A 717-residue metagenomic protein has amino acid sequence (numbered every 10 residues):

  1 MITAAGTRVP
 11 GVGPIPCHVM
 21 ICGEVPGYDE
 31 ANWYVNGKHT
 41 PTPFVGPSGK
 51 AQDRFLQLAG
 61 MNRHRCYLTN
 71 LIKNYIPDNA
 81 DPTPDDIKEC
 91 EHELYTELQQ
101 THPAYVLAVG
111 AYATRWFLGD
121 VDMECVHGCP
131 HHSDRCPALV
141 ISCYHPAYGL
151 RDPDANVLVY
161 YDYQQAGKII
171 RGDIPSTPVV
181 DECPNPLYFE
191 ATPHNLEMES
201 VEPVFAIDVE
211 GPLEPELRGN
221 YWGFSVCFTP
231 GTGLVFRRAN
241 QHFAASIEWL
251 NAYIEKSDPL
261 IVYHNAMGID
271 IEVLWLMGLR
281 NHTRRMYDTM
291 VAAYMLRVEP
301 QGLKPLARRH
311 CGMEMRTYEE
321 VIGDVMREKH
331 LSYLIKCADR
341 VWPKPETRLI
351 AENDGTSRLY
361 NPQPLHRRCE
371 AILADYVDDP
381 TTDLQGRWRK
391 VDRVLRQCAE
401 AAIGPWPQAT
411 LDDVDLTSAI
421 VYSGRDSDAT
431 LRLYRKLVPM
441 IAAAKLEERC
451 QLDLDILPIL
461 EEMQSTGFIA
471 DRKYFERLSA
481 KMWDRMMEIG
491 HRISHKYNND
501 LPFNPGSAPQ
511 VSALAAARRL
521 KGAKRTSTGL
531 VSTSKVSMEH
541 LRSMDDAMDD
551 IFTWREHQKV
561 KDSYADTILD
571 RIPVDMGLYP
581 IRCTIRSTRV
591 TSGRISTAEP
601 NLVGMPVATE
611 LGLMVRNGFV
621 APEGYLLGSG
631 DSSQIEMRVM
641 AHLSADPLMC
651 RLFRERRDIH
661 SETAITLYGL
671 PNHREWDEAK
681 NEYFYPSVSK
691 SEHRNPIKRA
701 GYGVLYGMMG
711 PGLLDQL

Functional and structural regions predicted by a protein language model:
M1-T177: A polyanion-binding, active-site-adjacent surface
L94, L98-H102, F243-P259: Short, basic/hydrophobic alpha-helical segments
T101, Y112-R115, L260-E272, Y294-L296: Acidic, metal-coordinating catalytic cores used for nucleic-acid/nucleotide bond scission and strand-transfer chemistry
A104-G110, A206, P259-M267, L627-S629: Acidic beta-strand-to-loop metal/phosphate-binding motif
Y144, R280-V298, L303-P305, R656-S661: Conserved beta-strand -> loop -> alpha-helix junction used to position metal-binding or nucleic-acid-contacting
G172-Q241, S257, V273, N281-R284 (+10 more regions): Conserved "right-hand" nucleotidyltransferase catalytic core of DNA-directed polymerases
I659-S691: Generic long, charged, amphipathic alpha-helical segments
P696-Y706: Short, amphipathic alpha-helical "recognition" segments used to contact nucleic acids or chromatin
